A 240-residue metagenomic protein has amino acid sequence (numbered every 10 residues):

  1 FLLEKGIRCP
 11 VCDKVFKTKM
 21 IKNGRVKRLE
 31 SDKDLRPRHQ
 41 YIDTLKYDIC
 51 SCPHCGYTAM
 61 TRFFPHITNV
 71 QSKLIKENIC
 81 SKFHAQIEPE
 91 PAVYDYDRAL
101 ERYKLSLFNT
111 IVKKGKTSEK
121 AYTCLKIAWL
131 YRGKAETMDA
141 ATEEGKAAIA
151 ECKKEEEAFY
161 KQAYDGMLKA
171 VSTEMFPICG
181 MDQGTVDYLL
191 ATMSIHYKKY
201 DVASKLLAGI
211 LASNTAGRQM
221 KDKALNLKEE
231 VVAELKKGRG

Functional and structural regions predicted by a protein language model:
F1-E77: N-terminal cysteine/histidine-rich coordination modules
N78-E90, Y94-A148, M181-H196: Amphipathic alpha-helical repeat scaffolds of TPR domains
S106, K113, A163, A170-T173 (+2 more regions): Alpha-helical solenoid scaffolds that mediate protein-protein interactions, centered on TPR/SEL1-like repeats but also
E119, E155, F159-Q162, M175-Q183 (+2 more regions): Structural signature of alpha-solenoid helical repeat junctions
S213-G240: Terminal, low-structured helical/coil segments at or just beyond the last alpha-helical repeat
